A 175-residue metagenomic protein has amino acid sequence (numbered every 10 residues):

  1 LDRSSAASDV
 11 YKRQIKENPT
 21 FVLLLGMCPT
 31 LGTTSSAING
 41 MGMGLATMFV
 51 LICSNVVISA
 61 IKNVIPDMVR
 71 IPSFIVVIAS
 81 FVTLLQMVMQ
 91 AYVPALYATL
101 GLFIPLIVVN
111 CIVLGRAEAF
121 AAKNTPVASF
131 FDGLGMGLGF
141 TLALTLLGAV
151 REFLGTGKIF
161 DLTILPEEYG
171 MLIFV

Functional and structural regions predicted by a protein language model:
L1-A7, Y11: Single conserved hydrophobic/aromatic residue that forms the stacking wall/gate of nucleotide- or nucleobase-binding
D9, A128-V175: C-terminal transmembrane helix-loop-helix hairpin of multi-pass membrane proteins
K12, K16, S59-N63, A128-M136: Short amphipathic alpha-helical coupling elements at transmembrane boundaries
Q14-G32, G44-L45: The first (N-terminal) embedded transmembrane alpha-helix
A37-V50, Y97-V108: Structural signature of hydrophobic alpha-helical transmembrane segments
S54-D67, L114-N124: C-terminal ends of transmembrane helices
P66-I78, T99-P105, D132: Cytoplasmic-side transmembrane-helix entry/capping segments in multi-pass membrane proteins
L84-L100: Transmembrane alpha-helix boundary signature
